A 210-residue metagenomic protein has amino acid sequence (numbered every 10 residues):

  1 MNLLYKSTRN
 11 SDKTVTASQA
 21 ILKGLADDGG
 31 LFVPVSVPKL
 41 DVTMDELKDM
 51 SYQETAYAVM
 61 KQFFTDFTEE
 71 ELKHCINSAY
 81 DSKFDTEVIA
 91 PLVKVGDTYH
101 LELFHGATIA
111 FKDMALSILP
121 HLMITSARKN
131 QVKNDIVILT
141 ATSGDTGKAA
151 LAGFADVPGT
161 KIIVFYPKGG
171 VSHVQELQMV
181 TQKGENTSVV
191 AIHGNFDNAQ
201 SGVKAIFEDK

Functional and structural regions predicted by a protein language model:
M1-K210: PLP-dependent amino-acid enzyme catalytic core
